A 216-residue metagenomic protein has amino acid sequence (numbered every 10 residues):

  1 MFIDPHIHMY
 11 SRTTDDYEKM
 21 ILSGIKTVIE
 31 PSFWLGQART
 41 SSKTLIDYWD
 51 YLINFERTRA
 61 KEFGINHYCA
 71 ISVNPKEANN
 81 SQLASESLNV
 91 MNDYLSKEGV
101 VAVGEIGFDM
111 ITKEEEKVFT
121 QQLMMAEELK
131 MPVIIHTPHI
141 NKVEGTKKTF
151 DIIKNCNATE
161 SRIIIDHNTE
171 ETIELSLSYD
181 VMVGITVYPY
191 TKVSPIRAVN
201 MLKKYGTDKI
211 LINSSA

Functional and structural regions predicted by a protein language model:
M1-L129, I135, H139-I140, K147-I152 (+3 more regions): Mid-domain alpha/beta scaffold segments of enzyme catalytic cores
S32-F33, V187-Y188, S214-A216: Short secondary-structure boundary segments
I65-H67, V199, K209-I210: Generic preference for hydrophobic/aromatic residues in regular secondary structure cores
A126, N157, L202-G206: Short, conserved loop/helix-junction motifs that constitute active-site signature segments in enzyme catalytic cores
V183-Y188, D208: A polyampholytic, Gly/Pro-enriched intrinsically disordered region
S194-K203: A short, acidic, amphipathic alpha-helical segment used as a generic capping/interface helix at domain edges
Y205-A216: Short acidic/histidine-rich active-site segments
